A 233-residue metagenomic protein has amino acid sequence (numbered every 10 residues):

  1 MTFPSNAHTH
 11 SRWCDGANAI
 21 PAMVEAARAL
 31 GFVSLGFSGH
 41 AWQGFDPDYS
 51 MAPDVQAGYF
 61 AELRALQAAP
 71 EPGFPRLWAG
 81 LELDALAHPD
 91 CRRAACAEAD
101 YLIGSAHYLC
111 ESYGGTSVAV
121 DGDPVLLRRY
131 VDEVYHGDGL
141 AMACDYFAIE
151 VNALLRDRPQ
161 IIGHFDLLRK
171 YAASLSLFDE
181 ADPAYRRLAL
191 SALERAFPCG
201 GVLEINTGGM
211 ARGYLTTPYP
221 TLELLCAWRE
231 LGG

Functional and structural regions predicted by a protein language model:
M1-A85, A94-C96, D100, R169-A184 (+2 more regions): An N-terminally biased module of ancient metal coordination in phosphate/nucleic-acid-related enzymes
H40, F165, L231-G233: Short acidic/histidine-rich active-site segments
P47, D90, L215-T216: Short, well-ordered secondary-structure micro-motifs
Q56-P198: Extended substrate/RNA-proximal surfaces in nucleic-acid metabolism proteins
P183-G233: Active-site-adjacent C-terminal substructures of enzyme catalytic domains
